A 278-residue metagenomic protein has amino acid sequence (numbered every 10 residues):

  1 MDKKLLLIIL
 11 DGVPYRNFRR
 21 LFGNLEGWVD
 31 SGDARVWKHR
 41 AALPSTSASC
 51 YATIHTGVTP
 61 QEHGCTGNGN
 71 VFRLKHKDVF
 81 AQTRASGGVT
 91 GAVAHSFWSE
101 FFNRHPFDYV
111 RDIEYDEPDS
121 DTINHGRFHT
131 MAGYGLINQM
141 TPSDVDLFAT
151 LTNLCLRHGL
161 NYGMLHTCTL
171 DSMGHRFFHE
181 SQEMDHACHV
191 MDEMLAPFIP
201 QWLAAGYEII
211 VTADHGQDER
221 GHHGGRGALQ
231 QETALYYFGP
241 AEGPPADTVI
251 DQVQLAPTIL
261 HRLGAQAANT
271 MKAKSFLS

Functional and structural regions predicted by a protein language model:
M1-S278: Feature captures the catalytic ectodomains and active-site-proximal regions of enzymes that hydrolyze or transfer
